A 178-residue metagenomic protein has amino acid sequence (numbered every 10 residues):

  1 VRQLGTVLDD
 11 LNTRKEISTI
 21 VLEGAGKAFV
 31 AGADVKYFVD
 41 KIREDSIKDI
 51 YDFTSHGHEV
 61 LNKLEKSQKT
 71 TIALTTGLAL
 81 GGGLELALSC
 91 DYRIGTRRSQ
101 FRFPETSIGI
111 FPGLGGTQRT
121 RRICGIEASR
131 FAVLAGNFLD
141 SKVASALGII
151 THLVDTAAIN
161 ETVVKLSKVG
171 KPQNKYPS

Functional and structural regions predicted by a protein language model:
V1-E44, E59-T76, T96-Q100: A structural preference for short, pocket-lining loop segments at secondary-structure junctions
L22, D34, L86-A87, A144: Hydrophobic/aromatic residues within transmembrane alpha-helices of multi-pass small-molecule transporters
G32, Y51-T54, H58, G81 (+1 more regions): Glycine-rich phosphate-binding loop at the start of an alpha helix
R43-F53: A short acidic, glycine-rich active-site loop that binds or catalyzes chemistry on phosphate/adenosine moieties
K63-I108, P112, A132: Glycine-rich beta-to-alpha active-site loop
T117-E127: Hydrophobic, secondary-structure "cap" segments at the distal end of domains
S129-S178: Amphipathic alpha-helical segments at domain termini/boundaries
